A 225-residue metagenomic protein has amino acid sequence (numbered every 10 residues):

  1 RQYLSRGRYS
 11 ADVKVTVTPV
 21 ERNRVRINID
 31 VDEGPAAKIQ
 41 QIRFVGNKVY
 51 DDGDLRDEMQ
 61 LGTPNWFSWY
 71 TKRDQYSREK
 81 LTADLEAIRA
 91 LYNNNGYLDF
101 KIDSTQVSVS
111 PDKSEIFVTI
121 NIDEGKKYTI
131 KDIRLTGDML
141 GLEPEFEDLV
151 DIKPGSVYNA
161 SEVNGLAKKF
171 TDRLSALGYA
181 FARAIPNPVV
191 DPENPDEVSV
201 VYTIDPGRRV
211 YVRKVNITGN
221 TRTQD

Functional and structural regions predicted by a protein language model:
R1-D225: Periplasmic polypeptide-binding modules associated with outer-membrane biogenesis and secretion
